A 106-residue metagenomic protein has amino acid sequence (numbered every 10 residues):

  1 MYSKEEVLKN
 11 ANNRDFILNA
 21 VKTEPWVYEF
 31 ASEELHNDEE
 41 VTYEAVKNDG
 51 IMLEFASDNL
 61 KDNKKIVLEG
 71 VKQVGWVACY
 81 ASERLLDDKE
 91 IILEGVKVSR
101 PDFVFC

Functional and structural regions predicted by a protein language model:
M1-C106: Non-catalytic tandem-repeat scaffold regions and their flanking low-complexity/translocation tails
